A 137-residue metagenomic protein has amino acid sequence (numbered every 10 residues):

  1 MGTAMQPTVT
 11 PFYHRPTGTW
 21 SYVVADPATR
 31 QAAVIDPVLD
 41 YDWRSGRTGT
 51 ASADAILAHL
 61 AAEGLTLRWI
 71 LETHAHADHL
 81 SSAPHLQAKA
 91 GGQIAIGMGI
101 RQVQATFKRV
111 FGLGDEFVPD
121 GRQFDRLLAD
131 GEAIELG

Functional and structural regions predicted by a protein language model:
M1-A4: Short, Lys/Arg-enriched N-terminal segments with co-localized hydrophobic residues within the first ~10-30 amino acids
Q6-E63: Conserved beta-strand hairpin/beta-sheet module of binuclear metal-dependent hydrolase folds, prominently
L39-L136: Active-site HxH/HxHxD metal-binding segment of metal-dependent hydrolases
